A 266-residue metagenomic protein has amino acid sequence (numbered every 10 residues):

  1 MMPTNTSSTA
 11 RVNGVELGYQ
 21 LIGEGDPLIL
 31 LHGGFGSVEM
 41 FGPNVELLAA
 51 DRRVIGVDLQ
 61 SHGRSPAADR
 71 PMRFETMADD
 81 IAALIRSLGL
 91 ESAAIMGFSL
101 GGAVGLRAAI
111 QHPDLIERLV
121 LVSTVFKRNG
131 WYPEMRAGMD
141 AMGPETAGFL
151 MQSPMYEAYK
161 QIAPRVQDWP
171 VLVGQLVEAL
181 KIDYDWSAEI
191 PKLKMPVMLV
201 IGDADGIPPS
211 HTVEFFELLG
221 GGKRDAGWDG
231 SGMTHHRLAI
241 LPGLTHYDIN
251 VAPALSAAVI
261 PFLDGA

Functional and structural regions predicted by a protein language model:
V15-P66: Conserved HGGG/HGGXW glycine-rich cap/lid loop of the alpha/beta-hydrolase fold
I55-M96: Active-site loop/oxyanion-hole signature of alpha/beta-hydrolase fold enzymes
A103-Q111, L115-Y156: Flexible "cap/lid" loop of the alpha/beta hydrolase fold
V173-E189: Active-site nucleophile elbow and catalytic-triad environment of alpha/beta-hydrolase enzymes
L193, L199-I201: Short beta-strand/loop motif that positions the catalytic acidic residue of the alpha/beta-hydrolase fold
A204-P208, H246-Y247: Acidic catalytic loop of the alpha/beta-hydrolase fold
G206-E214, K223: Conserved alpha/beta-hydrolase "acid-adjacent" motif
S231-A266: Catalytic active-site module of serine/aspartate enzymes centered on a nucleophile-bearing elbow/loop
